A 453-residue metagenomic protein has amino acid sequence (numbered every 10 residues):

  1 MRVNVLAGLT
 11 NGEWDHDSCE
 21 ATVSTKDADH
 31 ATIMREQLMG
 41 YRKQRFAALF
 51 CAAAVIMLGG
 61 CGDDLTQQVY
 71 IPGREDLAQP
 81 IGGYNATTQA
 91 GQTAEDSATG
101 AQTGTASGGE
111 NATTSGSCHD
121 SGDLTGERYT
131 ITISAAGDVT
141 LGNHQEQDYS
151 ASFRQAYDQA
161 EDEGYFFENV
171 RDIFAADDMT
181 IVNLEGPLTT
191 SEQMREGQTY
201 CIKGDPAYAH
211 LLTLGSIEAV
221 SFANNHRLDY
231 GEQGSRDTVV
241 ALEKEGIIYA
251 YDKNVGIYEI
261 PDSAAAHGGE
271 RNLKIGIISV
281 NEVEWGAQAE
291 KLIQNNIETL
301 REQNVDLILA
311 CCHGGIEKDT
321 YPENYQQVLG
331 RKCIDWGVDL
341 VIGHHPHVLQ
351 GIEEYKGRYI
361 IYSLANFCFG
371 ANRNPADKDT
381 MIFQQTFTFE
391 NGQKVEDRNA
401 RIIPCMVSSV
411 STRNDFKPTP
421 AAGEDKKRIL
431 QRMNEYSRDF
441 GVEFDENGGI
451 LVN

Functional and structural regions predicted by a protein language model:
L6-L9, H30: Short hydrophobic targeting helices and cationic amphipathic motifs that mediate membrane/organellar targeting
K26-L38: Short, Lys/Arg-enriched N-terminal segments with co-localized hydrophobic residues within the first ~10-30 amino acids
Q37-A48: Bacterial N-terminal signal peptides that target proteins for export
F50-V55: Hydrophobic helical h-region of N-terminal Sec-dependent signal peptides in bacterial secretory/periplasmic proteins
M57-G60: C-terminal motif of bacterial Sec signal peptides marking the signal peptidase cleavage site
G62-A86, G91, E95, G100 (+1 more regions): Acidic, metal/ion-coordinating pockets
